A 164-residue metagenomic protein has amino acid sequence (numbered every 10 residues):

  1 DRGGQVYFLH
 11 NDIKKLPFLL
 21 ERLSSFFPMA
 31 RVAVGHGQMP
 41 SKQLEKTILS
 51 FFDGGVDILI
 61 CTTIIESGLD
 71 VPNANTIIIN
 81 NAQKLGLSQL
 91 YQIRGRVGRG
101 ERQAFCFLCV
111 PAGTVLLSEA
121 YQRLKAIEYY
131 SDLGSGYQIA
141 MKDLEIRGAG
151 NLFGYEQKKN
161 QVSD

Functional and structural regions predicted by a protein language model:
D1-Y7, N11, K15-F18, R22-D164: C-terminal helicase module of SF1/SF2 nucleic-acid helicases/translocases
